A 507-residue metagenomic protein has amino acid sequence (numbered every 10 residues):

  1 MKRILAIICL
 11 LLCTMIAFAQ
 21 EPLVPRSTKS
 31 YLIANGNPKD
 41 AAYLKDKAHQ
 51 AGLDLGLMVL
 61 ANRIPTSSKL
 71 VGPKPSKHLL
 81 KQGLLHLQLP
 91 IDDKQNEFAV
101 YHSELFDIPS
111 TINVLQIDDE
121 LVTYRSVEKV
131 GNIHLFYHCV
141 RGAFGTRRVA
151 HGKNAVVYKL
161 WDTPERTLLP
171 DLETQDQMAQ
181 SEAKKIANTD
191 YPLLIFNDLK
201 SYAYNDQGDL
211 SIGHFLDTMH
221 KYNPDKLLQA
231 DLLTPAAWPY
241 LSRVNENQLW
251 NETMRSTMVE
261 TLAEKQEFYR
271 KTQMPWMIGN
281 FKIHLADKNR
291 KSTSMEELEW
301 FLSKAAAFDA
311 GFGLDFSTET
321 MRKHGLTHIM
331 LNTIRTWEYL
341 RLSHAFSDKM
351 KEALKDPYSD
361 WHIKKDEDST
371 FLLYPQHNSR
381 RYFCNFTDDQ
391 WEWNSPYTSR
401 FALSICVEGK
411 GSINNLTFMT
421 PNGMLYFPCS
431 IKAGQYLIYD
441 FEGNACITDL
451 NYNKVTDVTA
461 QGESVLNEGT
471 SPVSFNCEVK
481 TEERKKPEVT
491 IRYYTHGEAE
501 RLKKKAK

Functional and structural regions predicted by a protein language model:
K2-C9: Sec-dependent signal peptide recognition, specifically the positively charged N-region followed immediately by
L10-A17: Hydrophobic h-region of N-terminal signal peptides that target proteins for export in Gram-negative bacteria
E21, R26-P90, A143, W161-P164 (+3 more regions): Aromatic-lined carbohydrate-binding surfaces of glycoside hydrolases
P22, G72-L79, P164-Q177, H220-M321: Glycan-recognition surfaces
L44-A51, L57, F308-R400: Carbohydrate-binding surfaces of carbohydrate-active enzymes
A61-R141, G145-R147: Autoprocessing Asn-cyclization modules and mimics
V100-H102, R141-K153, W393-K507: Intrinsically disordered, low-complexity segments enriched in serine, threonine, and glycine
K159-W238: Active-site neighborhood of glycoside hydrolase catalytic domains
